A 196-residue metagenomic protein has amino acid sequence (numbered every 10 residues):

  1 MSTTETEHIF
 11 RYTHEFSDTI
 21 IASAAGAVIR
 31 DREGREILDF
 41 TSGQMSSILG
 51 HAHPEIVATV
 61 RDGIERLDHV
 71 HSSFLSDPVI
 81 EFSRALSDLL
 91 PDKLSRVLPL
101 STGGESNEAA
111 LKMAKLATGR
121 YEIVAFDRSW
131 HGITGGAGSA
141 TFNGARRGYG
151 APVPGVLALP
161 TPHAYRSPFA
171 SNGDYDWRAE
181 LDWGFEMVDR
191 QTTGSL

Functional and structural regions predicted by a protein language model:
M1-V28, I64: Active-site-adjacent loop/helix segments that line or gate small-molecule/cofactor pockets in enzymes
I9-F10, E36-V124: Glycine-rich loop-to-alpha-helix module at the N-terminal edge of alpha/beta enzyme cores
S17-D18, A24-G26, E33, Q44 (+1 more regions): Short loop/turn microsegments at loop-to-beta-strand junctions
T19-S23, G50, P54, S73-S76 (+4 more regions): Electropositive phosphate-/nucleotide-binding environments in soluble metabolic enzymes
A24, R35, V153-V156: Sequence-level motif detector for i,i+2 pairs with an aromatic at +2
R30-D31, L49-H51, S139-T141: Short beta-strand-to-turn element immediately C-terminal to the catalytic PLP-Schiff-base lysine in fold type I
R32-E33, R166: Short, ordered coil/turn segments that flank beta-strands lining enzyme active or ligand-binding pockets
A85-S195: PLP-dependent aspartate aminotransferase-fold enzymes
